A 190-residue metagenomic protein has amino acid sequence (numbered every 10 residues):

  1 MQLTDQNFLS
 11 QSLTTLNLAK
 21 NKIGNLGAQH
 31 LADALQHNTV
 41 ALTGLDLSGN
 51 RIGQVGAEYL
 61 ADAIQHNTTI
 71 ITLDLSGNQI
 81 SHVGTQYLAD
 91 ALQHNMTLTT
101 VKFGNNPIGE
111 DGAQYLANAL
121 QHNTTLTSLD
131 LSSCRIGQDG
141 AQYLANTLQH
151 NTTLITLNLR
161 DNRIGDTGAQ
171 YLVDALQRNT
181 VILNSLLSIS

Functional and structural regions predicted by a protein language model:
M1-S190: Leucine-rich tandem repeat or coiled-coil scaffolds
